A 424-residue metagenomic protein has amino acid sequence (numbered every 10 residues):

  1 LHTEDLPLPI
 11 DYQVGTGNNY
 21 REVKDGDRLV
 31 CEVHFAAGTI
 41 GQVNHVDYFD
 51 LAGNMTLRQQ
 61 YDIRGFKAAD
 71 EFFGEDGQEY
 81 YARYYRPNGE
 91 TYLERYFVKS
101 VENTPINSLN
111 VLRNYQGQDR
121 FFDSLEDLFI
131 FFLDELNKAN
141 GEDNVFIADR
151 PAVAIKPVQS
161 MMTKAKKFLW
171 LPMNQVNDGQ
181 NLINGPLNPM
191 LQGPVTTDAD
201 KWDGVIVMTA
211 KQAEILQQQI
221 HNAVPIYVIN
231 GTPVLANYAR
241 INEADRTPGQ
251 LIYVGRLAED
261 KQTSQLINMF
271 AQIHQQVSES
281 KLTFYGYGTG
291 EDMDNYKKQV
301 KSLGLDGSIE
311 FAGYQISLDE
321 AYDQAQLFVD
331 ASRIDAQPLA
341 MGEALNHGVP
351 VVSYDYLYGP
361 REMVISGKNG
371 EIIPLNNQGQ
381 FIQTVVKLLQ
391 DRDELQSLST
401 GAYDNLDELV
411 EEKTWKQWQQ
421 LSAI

Functional and structural regions predicted by a protein language model:
G249, Y253-Q272: A conserved mid-protein helix/loop that constitutes part of the nucleotide-sugar donor-binding site
L282-D294: Glycosyltransferase donor-sugar binding loop
M293-G313: Nucleotide-activated donor-binding/catalytic signature segment of Leloir-type glycosyltransferases, i.e., the conserved
Y314, R333: Aromatic "clamp/platform" in nucleotide-sugar-dependent glycosyltransferases that forms part of the donor/acceptor
A321, E394-E408, Q420: A short, well-ordered alpha-helix in the C-terminal region of glycosyltransferases
P350-Y354: Short hydrophobic beta-strand element within catalytic cores of glycosyltransferases and related nucleotide-activated
I365-G379, V386-D393: Conserved acidic donor-binding segment of nucleotide-sugar-dependent glycosyltransferases
E408-I424: C-terminal alpha-helical cap of glycosyltransferases
